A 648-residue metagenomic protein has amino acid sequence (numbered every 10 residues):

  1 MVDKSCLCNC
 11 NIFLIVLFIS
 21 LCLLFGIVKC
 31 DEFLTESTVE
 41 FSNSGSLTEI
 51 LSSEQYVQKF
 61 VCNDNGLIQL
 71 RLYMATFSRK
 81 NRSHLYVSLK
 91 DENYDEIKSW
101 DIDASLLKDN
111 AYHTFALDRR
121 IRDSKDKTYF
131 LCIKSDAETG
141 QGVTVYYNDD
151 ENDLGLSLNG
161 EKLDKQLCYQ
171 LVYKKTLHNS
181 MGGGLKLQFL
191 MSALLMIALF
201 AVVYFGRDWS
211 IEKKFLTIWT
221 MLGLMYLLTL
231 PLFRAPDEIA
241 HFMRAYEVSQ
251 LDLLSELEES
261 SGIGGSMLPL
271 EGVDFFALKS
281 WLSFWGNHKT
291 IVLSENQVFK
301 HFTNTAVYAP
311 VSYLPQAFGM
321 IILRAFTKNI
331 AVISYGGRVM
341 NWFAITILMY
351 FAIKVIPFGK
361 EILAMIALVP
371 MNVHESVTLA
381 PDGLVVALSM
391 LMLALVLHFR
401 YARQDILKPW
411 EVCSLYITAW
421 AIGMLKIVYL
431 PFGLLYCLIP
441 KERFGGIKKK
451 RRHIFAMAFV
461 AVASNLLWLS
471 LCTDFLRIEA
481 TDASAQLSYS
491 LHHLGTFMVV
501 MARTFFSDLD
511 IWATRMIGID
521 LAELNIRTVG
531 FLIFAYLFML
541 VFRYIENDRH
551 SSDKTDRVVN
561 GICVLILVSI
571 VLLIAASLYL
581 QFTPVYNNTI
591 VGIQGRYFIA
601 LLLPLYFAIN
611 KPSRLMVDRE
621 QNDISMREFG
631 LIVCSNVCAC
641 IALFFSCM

Functional and structural regions predicted by a protein language model:
L7, L17-N93, L107-Y112, A116-T128 (+1 more regions): Beta-sheet-rich sandwich/jelly-roll-like modules and their strand-loop junctions
H178-L185, I291-K300, N465-H550: Membrane-lumen/periplasm interface segments of multi-pass, membrane-embedded glycan/lipid transferases
L199-V202, Y335-F358: Transmembrane-helix motifs of polytopic, lipid-linked glycan transferases
S210-K213, K328-A331, Y350-P370: Transmembrane-helix signature of polytopic, membrane-embedded enzymes that assemble or transfer cell-envelope glycans
D252-G336: Interfacial juxtamembrane loops and adjacent helix segments that form the catalytic/substrate-binding surfaces
H374, W410-I427, F432-L438: Membrane-interface alpha helices of multi-pass inner-membrane proteins
T378-V385: Short acidic/glycine- and proline-prone juxtamembrane loop motifs at membrane-interface regions of multi-pass membrane
L395-I406, L430-V462: Perimembrane helix-loop-helix junctions
